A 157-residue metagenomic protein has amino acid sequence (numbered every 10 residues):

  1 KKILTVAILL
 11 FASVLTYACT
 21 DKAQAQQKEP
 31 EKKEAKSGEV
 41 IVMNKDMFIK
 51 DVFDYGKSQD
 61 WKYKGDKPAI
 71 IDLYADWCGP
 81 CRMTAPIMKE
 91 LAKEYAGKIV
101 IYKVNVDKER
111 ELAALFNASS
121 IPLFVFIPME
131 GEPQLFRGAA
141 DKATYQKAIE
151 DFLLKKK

Functional and structural regions predicted by a protein language model:
K1-D46, K157: N-terminal targeting signals for export/organelle localization
M43-K67: A short beta-strand-turn-helix
K45, I49, A85-A92, R110 (+1 more regions): Extracytoplasmic/secreted envelope proteins and their assembly/folding machinery, especially bacterial periplasmic
D66-A69, L73-W77, S120: Short pre-active-site segment immediately N-terminal to redox-active cysteine/selenocysteine motifs in thiol-based
A69-D72, V100-K103, L123-F126, L135: Structural recognition of the beta-strand scaffold that forms the well-ordered cores of secreted hydrolase catalytic
L73, T84-A92, A96-R110, A118: Thiol-based oxidoreductase modules, predominantly thioredoxin-like and allied folds used for disulfide exchange
D76-M83, L123: C-type cytochrome heme c attachment motif
S120, V125-K157: Non-catalytic, surface beta->alpha helical segment in thiol-disulfide oxidoreductase systems
